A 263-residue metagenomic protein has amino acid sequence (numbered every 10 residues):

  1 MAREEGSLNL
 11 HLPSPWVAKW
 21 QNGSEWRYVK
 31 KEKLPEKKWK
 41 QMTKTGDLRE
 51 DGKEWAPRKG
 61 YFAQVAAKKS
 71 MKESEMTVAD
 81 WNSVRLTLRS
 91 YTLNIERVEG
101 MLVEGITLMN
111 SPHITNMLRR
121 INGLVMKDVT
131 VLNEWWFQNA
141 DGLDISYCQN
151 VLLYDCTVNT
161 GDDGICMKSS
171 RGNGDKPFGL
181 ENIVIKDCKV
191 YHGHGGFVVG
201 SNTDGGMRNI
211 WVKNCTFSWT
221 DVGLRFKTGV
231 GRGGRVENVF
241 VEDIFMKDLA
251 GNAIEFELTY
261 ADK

Functional and structural regions predicted by a protein language model:
M1-K263: Extracellular/periplasmic carbohydrate-active domains that bind, remodel, or depolymerize complex polysaccharides
